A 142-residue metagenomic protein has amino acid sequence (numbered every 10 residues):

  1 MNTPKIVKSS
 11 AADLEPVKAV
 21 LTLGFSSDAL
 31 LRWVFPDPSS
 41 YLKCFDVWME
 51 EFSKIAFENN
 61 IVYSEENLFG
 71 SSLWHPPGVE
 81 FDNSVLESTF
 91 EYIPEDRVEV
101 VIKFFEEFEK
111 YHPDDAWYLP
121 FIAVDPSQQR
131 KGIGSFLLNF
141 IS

Functional and structural regions predicted by a protein language model:
K5-A19, S27: A short beta-loop-alpha structural element at the N-terminal edge of CoA-dependent acyl/N-acetyltransferase catalytic
A19-S39, F52: Helix-loop element at the rim of GNAT/NAT acetyltransferase active sites that forms part of the acceptor-substrate
L31-R32, Y63, V79-F81: Short, polar/charged, Gly/Pro-enriched helix-capping and turn/loop motifs at alpha-helix termini and inter-helix linkers
P38-I61: Active-site rim helix/loop that mediates acceptor-substrate recognition in acyltransferases
K54-S72, A123-D125: Conserved beta-hairpin
S71-D125, Q129: Conserved acyl-donor/pantetheine-binding loop and adjacent beta-alpha core of acyl/acetyltransferases and related
V124, R130-S142: Conserved acetyl-CoA-binding loop-helix of GNAT-fold acetyltransferases
